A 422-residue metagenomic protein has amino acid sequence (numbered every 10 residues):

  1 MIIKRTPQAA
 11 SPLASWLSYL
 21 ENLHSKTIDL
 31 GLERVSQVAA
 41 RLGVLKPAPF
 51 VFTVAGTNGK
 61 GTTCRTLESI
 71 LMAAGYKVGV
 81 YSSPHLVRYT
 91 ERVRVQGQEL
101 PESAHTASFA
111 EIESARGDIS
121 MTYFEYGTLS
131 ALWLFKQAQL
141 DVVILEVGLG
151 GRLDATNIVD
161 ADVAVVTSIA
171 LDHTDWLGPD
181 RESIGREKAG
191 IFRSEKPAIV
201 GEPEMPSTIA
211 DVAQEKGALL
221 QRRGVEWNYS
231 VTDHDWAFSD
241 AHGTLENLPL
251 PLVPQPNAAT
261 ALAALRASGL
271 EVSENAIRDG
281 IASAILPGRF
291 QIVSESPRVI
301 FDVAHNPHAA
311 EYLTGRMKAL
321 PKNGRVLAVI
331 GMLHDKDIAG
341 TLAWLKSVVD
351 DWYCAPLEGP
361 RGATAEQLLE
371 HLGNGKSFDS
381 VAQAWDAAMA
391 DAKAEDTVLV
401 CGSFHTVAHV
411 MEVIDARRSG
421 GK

Functional and structural regions predicted by a protein language model:
M1-T27: Charged, amphipathic alpha-helical linker segments immediately N-terminal to NTP-binding catalytic cores
P12, K26-I28, L32-P49, A73-V159 (+1 more regions): ATP-dependent carboxylate-amine ligase catalytic core
A48-F50, Q137, V142-V147, D154-V165 (+3 more regions): Nucleotide phosphate-binding/pyrophosphate-handling subdomain across enzymes that bind or process nucleotide phosphates
F50-V54, T62-G79: A conserved segment at the C-terminal end of the G1
Y81-P84, V200-E202, Q214-V231, L248-L252 (+6 more regions): Beta-strand->loop->alpha-helix junctions that form or flank phosphate-binding loops in nucleotide-handling enzymes
W176-I191, K196-P256, L262: Internal gly/pro-rich beta-alpha loop/helix module that stabilizes soluble enzyme cofactors or their anionic handles
I199, P203-L220, T232-D235, R266 (+2 more regions): C-terminal helical cap/extension that packs against the catalytic core of soluble nucleotide-cofactor enzymes
S403: Active-site-proximal loop/hinge segments that shape catalytic or ion-binding/gating pockets
